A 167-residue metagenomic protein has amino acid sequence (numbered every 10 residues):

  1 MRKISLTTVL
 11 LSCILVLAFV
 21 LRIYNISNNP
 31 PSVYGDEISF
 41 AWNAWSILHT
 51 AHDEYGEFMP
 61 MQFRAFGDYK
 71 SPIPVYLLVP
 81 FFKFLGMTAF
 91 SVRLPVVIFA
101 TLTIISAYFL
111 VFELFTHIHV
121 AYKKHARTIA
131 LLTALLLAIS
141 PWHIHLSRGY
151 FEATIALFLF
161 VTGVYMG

Functional and structural regions predicted by a protein language model:
R2-G167: Membrane-integral, polyisoprenol-dependent glycosyltransferases of the GT-C/oligosaccharyltransferase superfamily
